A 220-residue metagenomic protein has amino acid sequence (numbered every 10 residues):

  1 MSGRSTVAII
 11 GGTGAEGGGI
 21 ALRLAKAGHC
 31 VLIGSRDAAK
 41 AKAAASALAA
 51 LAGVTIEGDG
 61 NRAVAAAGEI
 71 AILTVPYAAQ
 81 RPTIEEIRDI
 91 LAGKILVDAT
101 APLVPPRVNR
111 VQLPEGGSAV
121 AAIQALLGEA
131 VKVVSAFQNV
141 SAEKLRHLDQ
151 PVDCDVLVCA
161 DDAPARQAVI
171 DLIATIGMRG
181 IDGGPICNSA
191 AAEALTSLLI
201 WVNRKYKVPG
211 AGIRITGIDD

Functional and structural regions predicted by a protein language model:
M1-A47: NAD(P)+-binding Rossmann beta1-loop-alpha1 motif at the extreme N-terminus of oxidoreductases
G3-T6, G93, D153: Phosphate-coordination loops involved in phosphoryl transfer and adenosine-cofactor binding
I9-I10, L73, V158: Hydrophobic Val/Ile/Leu positions in short beta-strands of Rossmann-like dinucleotide-binding domains
A52-V54, D59-I95, P102-R107: Rossmann-like NAD(P)-binding element
G58, K132-Q138, I181-G183: General beta-strand structural signal in soluble alpha/beta enzymes
T100-E143, H147-L148: Rossmann-fold NAD(P)-binding glycine/threonine-rich loop
C154-D220: Active-site-lining helix/loop region of Rossmann-like oxidoreductase modules
